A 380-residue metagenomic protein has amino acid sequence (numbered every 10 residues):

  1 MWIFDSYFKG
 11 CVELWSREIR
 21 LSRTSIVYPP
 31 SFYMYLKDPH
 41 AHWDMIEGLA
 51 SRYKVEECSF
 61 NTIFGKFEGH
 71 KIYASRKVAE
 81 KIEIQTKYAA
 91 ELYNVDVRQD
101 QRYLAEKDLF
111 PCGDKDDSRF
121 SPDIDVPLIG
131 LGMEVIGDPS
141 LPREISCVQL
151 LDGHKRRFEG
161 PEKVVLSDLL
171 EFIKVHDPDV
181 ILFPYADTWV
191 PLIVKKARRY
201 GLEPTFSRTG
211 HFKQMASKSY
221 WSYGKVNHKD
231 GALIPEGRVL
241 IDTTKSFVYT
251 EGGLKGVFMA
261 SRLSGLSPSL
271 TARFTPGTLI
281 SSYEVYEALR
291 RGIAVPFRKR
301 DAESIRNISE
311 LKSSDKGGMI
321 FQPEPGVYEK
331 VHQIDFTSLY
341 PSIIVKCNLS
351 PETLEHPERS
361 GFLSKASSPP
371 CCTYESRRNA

Functional and structural regions predicted by a protein language model:
M1-H332, F336-A380: The two-metal-ion catalytic cores of nucleic-acid processing enzymes
